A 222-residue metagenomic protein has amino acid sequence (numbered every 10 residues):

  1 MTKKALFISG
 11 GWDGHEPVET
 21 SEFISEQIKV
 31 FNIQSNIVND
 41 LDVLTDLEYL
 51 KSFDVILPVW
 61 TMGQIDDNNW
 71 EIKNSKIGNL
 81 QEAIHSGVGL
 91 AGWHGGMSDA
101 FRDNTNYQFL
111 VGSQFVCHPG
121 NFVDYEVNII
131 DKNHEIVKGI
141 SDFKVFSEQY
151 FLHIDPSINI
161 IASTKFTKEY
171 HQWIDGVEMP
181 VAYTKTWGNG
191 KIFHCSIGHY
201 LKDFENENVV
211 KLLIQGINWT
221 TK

Functional and structural regions predicted by a protein language model:
K4, V30, I174-M179, T186-K222: Extracellular ligand-binding/catalytic regions of CAZymes and related secreted enzymes and adhesion modules
K4-F7, P17-G92, M97: Helical hinge/lid and interdomain linker segments adjacent to catalytic or ligand-binding clefts that mediate domain
I8, V38, S163, C195: Hydrophobic residues at beta-strand termini and immediately following loops that shape nucleotide-binding pockets
S9-W12, M62, G198: Residue-level signal for short, function-critical loop segments
H15-E16, D99-R102, F204-E205: Secondary-structure boundary/capping motif
N36, S52, S113-G188: Catalytic beta-strand/loop cores that center a nucleophilic Ser/Cys/Thr and support acyl-enzyme chemistry
G63-G139: A glycine-rich, often tryptophan-bearing local segment used as a flexible ligand/cofactor-contacting loop or short
